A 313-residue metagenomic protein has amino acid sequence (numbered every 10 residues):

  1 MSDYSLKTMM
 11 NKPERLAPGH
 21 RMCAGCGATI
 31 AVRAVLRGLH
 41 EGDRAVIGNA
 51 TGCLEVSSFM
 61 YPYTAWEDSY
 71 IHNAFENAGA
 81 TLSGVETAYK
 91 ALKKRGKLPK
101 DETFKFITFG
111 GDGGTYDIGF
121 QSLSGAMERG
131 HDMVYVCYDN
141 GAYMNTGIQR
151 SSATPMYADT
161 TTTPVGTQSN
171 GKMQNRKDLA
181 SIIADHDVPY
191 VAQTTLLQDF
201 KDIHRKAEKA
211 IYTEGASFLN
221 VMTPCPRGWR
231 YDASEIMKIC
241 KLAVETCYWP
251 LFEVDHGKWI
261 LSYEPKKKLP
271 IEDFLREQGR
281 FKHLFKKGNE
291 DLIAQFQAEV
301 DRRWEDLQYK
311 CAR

Functional and structural regions predicted by a protein language model:
S2-Y135, I148-A158: Cofactor-binding active-site loop characterized by glycine-rich and histidine/acidic residues
K7-K12, L16-G19, P99-E102, S152-Y212: Conserved thiamine diphosphate
P13, G25, T29, F75-G79 (+5 more regions): Electropositive phosphate-/nucleotide-binding environments in soluble metabolic enzymes
A50-G52, V221-P224: Short, well-ordered beta-to-alpha junction loops that form the rim of enzyme active sites and present histidine/acidic
E55, N140-N145, P226-G228: Short gly/pro/ser/thr-enriched loop/turn and capping motifs at secondary-structure boundaries
C137, V191-T195, F218-M222: Short, conserved beta-strand edge motifs with alternating hydrophobic and charged residues
E214-F218, W249: Active-site lining segments that contact anionic ligands and/or coordinate catalytic metals
T223-R313: Flexible, low-complexity linker and terminal segments
